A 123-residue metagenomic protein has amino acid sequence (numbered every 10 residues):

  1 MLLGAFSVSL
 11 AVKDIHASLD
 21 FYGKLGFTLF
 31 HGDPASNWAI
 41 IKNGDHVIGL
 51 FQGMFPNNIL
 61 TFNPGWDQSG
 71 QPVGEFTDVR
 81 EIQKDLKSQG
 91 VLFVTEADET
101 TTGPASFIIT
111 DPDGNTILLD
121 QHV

Functional and structural regions predicted by a protein language model:
M1-L19, H122-V123: N-terminal beta-strand motif that seeds the catalytic metal site of vicinal oxygen chelate
L3, S36, T102-P104: Loop/turn position at the start of each blade in beta-propeller repeats
K13-H16, M54-F55, N63-T116: Vicinal oxygen chelate
D20-K24, D113: Structural preference for long, well-ordered alpha-helical segments within the folded cores of structured domains
G23-F30, V91: Conserved acetyl-CoA-binding loop of GNAT-fold acetyltransferases
T28-G70, T116-Q121: Conserved short beta-strand elements that form part of the metal-binding/catalytic scaffold of enzyme active sites
